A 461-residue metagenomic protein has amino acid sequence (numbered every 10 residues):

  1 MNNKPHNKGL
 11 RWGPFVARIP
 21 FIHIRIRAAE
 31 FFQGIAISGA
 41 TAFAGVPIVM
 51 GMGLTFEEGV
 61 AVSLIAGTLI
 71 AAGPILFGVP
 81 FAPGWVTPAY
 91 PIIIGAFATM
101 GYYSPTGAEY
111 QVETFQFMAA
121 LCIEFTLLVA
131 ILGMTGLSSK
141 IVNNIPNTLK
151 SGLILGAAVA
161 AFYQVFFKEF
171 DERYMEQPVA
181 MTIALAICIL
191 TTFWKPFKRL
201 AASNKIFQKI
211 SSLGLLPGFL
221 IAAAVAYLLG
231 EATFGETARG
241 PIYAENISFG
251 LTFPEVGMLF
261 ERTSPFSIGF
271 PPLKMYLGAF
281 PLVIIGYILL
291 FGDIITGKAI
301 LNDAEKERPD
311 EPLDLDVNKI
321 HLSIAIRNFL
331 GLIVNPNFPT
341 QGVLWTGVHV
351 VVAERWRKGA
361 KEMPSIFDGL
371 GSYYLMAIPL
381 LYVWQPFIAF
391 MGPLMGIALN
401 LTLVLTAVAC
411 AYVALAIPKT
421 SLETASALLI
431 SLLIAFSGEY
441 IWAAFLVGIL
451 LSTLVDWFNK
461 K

Functional and structural regions predicted by a protein language model:
M1-E58, S203-L315: Helix-loop-helix hairpins and the membrane-proximal interhelical loops of multi-pass alpha-helical transport proteins
R11-G45, A66, A82-I154, D310-A407: Helix-loop-helix junctions within the multi-pass membrane cores of secondary transporters/permeases
T41-A44, A71, I75, D456: Hydrophobic transmembrane alpha-helices of multi-pass small-molecule transporters
I48-V49, I141, F162, L301 (+1 more regions): Hydrophobic alpha-helical interface/terminus motif in multipass membrane transporters
M52-A72, L76: Loop-to-helix transition at the N-terminal end of transmembrane alpha-helices
I75-F81, I285: A short glycine/serine-rich beta->alpha loop
T114-T233, D368-K461: Membrane-embedded alpha-helical modules
